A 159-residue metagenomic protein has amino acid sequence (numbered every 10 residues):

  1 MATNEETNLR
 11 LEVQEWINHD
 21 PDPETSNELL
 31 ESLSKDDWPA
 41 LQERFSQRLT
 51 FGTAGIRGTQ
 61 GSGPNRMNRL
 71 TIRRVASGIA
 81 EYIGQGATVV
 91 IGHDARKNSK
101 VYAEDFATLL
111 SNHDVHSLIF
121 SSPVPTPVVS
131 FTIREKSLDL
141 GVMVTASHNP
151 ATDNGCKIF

Functional and structural regions predicted by a protein language model:
A2-F106, H113: An N-terminal, well-structured beta->alpha segment
N4-E6, W16-I17, A87-F159: Ferredoxin-reductase
